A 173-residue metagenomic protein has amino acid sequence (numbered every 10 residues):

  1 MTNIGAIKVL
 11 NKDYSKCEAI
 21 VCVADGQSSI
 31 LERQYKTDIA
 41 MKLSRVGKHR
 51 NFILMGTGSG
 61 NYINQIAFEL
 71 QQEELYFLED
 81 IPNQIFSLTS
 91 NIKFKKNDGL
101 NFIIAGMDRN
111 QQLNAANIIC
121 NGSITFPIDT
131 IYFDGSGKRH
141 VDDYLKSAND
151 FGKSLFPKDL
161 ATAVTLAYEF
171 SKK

Functional and structural regions predicted by a protein language model:
M1-L100, S123-K173: Conserved short S/T/G-enriched processing/targeting/catalytic segments and their helical context
I20, N110-N117, S123-I124: Hydrophobic beta-strand positions in blades of beta-propellers and related beta-sheet-rich domains
D38, I104-Q111: Catalytic phosphate/metal-binding cores of nucleic-acid and nucleotide-processing enzymes, i.e., regions that mediate
N101, M107, A116-I118: Active-site cofactor/cluster-binding pocket
